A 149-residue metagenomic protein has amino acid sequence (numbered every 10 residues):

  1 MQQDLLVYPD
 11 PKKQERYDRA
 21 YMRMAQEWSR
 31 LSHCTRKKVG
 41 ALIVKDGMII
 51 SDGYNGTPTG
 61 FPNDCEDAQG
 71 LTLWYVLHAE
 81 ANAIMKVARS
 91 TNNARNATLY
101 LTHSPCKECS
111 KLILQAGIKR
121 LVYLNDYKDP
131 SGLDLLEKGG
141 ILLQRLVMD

Functional and structural regions predicted by a protein language model:
M1-D149: Zinc-dependent deaminase catalytic domain
